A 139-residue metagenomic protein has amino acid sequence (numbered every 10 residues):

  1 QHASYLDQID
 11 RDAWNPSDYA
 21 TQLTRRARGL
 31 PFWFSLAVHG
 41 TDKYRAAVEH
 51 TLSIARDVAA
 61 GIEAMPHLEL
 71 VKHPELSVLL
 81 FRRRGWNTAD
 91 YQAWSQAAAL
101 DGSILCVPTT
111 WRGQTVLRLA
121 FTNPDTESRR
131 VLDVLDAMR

Functional and structural regions predicted by a protein language model:
Q1-P66, H73: Active-site C-terminal subdomain of aminotransferase-like
F34-S35, L80-R82, L117-T122: Short, hydrophobic beta-strand segments
V38-D42, G85, N123-E127: A generic structural motif
D57, G61-M65, A93-I104, A137: Generic non-transmembrane alpha-helical segments
E69-A98: Conserved PLP-binding catalytic core of the aspartate aminotransferase-like
H73, V78, D101-R118: Conserved PLP cofactor-binding pocket of PLP-dependent enzymes
W111-R139: PLP-dependent enzyme catalytic core of the Aspartate aminotransferase-like
